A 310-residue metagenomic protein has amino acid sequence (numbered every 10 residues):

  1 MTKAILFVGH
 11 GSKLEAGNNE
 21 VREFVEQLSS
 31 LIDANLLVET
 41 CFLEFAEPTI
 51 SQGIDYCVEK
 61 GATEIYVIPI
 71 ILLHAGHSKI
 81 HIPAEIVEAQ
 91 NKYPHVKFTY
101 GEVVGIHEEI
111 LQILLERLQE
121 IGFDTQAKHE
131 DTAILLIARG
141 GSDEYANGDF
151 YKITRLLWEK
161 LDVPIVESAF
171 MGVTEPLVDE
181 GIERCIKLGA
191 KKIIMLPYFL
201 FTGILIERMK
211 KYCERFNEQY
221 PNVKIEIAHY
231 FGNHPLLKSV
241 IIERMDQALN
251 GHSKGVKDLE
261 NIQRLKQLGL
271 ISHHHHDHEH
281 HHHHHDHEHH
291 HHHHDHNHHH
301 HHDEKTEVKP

Functional and structural regions predicted by a protein language model:
M1-P310: Active-site-proximal alpha-helix that buttresses catalytic centers in soluble enzyme cores
